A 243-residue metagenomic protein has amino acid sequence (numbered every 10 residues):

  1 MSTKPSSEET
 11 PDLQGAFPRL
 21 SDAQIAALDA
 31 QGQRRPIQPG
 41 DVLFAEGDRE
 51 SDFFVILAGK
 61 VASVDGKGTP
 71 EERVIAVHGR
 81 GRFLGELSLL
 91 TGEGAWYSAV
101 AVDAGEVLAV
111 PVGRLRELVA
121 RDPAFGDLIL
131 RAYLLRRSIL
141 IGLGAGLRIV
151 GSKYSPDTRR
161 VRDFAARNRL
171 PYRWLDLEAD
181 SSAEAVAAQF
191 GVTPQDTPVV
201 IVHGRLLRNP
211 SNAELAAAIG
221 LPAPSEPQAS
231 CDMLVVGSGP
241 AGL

Functional and structural regions predicted by a protein language model:
M1-G151, S155-D163: Cytosolic regulatory regions built on CNB/CRP/Popeye-like sensor folds
L84, L175, S238-L243: Gly/lys/ser-thr-rich phosphate-binding loops in alpha/beta enzymes that coordinate phosphoanhydride or phosphate groups
L128, I139, E184-A185, A218: Rhodanese-like catalytic fold shared by cysteine-dependent sulfurtransferases and DSP/PTP-type phosphatases
L140-G146, P222-S230: Short domain-boundary/entry signatures in modular proteins, especially in secreted/extracellular architectures
R148-A187: Short, thiol/selenol-centered motifs that function as redox-active sites or metal-ligating centers
Q189-I201: Structural micro-motif
H203-P224: Non-catalytic, surface beta->alpha helical segment in thiol-disulfide oxidoreductase systems
P227-A241: Beta1/beta-strand and adjacent pyrophosphate-binding region of the FAD-binding site in flavoprotein oxidoreductases
